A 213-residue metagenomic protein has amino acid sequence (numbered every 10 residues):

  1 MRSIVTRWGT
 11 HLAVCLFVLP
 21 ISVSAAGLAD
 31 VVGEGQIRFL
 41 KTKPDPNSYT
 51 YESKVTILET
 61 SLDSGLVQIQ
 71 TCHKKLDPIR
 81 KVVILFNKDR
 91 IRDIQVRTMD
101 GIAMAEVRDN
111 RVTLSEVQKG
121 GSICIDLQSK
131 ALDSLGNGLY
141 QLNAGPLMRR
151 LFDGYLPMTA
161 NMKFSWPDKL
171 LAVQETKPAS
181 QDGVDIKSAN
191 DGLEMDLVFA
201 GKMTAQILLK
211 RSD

Functional and structural regions predicted by a protein language model:
M1-T6: N-terminal secretory signal peptides that target proteins for export/translocation
T10-P20: Bacterial N-terminal signal peptides
F17, A25-T60, M195: N-terminal, polar/Ser/Thr-rich
V32, P78-V107, G154-G183: Solvent-exposed beta-hairpin/edge-strand motifs
P44-D45, T56-L66, L85, E116 (+1 more regions): Short, solvent-exposed beta-strand/turn "edge" segments of beta-rich domains on protein surfaces
V67-K75, I125: Short, well-ordered beta-strand segments enriched in hydrophobic/aromatic residues
Q95-N143, N190-T204, L208-S212: A surface-exposed beta-strand-loop module
V112-D182: Surface-exposed, acidic/Ser/Thr-rich flexible loop segments
